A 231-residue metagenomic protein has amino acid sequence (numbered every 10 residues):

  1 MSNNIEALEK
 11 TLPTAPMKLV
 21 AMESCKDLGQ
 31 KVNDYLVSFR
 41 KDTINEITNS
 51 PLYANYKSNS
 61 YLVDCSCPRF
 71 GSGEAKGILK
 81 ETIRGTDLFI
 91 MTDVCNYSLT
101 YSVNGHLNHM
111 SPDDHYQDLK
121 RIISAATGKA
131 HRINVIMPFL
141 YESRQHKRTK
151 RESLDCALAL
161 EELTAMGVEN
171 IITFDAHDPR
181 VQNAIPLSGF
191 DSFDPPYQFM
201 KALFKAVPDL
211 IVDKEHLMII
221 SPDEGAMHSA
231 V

Functional and structural regions predicted by a protein language model:
M1-V231: PRPP-associated nucleotide enzymes
